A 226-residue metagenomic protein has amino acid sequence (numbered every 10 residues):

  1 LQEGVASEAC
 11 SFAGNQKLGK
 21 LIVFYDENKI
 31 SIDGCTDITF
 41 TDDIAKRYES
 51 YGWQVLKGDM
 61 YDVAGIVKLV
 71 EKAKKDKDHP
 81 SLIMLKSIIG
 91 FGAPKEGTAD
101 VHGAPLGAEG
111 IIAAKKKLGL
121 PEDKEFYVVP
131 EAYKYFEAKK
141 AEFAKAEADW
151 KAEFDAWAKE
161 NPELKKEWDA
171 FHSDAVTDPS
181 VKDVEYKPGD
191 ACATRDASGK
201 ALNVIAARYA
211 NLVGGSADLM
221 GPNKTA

Functional and structural regions predicted by a protein language model:
L1-A138: Glycine-rich ThDP/TPP pyrophosphate-binding loop and its adjacent helix/strand module within ThDP-dependent enzymes
K140-A141, K145-A226: Thiamine diphosphate
